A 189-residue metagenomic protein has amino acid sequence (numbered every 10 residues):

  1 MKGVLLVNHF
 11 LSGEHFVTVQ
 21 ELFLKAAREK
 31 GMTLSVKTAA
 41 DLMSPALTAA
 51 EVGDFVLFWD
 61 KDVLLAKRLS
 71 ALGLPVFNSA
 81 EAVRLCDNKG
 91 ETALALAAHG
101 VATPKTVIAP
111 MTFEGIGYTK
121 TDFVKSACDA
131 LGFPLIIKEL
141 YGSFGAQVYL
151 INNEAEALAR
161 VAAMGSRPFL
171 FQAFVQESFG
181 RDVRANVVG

Functional and structural regions predicted by a protein language model:
K2, L6-G115: Conserved N-proximal alpha/beta basic substrate-recognition cap immediately N-terminal to, or forming the N-lobe
L42-L47, T121-V124, Q172: A generic local structural motif
L96-A97, V124-A146, R167-S178: ATP-grasp fold ATP-binding core
V107-F113, L140-G145, Y149: Short, surface-exposed recognition loops or helix-turn segments adjacent to catalytic cores
E114-G117, Q176-E177: Active-site glycine- and acidic-residue-rich loops that bind and position anionic ligands or nucleotide-like cofactors
T119-S126, E154-A155: Charged helix-capping and loop-helix junction motifs
F144-G189: Phosphate-binding site of ATP-dependent enzymes
